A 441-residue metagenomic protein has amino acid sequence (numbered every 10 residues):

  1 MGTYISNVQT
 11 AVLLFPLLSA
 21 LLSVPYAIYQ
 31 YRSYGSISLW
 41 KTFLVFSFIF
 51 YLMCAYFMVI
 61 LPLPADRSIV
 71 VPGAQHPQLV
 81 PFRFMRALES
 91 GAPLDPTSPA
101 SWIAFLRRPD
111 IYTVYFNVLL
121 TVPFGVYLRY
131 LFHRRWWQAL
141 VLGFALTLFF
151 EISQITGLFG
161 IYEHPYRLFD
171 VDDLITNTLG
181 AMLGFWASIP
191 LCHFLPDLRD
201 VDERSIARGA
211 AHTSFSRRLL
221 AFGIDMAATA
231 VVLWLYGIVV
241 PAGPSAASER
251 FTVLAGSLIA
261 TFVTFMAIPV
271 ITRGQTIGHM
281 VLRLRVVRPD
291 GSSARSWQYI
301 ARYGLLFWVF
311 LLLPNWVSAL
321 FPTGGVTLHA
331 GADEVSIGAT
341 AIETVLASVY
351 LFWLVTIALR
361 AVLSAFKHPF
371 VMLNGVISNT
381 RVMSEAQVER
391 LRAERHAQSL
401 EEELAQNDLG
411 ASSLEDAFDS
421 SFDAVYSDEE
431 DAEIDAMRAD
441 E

Functional and structural regions predicted by a protein language model:
M1-S19: Hydrophobic transmembrane alpha-helical segments in integral membrane proteins
F15-L21, V45, Y112-G125, R129 (+1 more regions): Hydrophobic alpha-helical transmembrane segments
L21-L39, P96, Y130, R134 (+2 more regions): Membrane-interfacial and juxtamembrane segments of integral membrane proteins
L22, Y34, T42-R67, A255 (+1 more regions): N-terminal signal-anchor transmembrane alpha helix
D66-D110: Extracytosolic (periplasmic/ER-lumenal) interhelical loops and adjacent juxtamembrane/interface segments of multi-pass
F105-V126, V171-L179: Membrane-interface loop-to-helix entry segments
A139-T147, R302-G304, S378: Central hydrophobic cores of alpha-helical transmembrane segments in multi-pass integral membrane proteins
L148-M182, W186: Interfacial helix-loop-helix junctions of multi-pass membrane proteins
